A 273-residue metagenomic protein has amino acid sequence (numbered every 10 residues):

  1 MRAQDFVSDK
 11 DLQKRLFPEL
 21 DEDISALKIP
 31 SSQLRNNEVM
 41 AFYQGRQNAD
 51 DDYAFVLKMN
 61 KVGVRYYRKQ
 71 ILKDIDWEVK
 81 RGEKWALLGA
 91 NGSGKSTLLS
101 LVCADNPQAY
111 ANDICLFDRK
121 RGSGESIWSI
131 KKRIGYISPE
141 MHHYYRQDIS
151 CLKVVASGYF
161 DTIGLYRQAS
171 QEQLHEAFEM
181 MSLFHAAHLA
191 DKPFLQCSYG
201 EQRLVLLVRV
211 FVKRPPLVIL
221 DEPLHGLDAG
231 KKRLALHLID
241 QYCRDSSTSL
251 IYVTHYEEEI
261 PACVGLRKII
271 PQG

Functional and structural regions predicted by a protein language model:
L57, I71-D74, A190: Conserved structural motif at the start of ABC-family nucleotide-binding domains
D113-S129, F194: ABC ATPase NBD Q-loop/coupling interface
A156, Q171-L189: Conserved ABC ATPase "signature" region
Y166-A169, P193-C197, E201: Conserved ABC ATPase signature
P193, E222-P223: Walker B catalytic motif
L207: Hydrophobic anchor residue at the start of the ABC signature
D221, D228: ABC-family nucleotide-binding domains
